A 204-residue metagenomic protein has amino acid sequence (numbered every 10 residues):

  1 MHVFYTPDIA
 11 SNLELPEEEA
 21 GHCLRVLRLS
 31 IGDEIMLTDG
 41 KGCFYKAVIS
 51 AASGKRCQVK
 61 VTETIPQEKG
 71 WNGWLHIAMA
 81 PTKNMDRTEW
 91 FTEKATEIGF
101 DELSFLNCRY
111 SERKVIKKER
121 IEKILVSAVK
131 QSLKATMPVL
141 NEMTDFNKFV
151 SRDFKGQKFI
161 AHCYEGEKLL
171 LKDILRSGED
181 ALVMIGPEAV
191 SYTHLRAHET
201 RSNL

Functional and structural regions predicted by a protein language model:
M1-Q67: N-terminal positively charged helical leader segments and presequences
S11, I31-D33, C43-Y45, K55-C57 (+5 more regions): A generic structural signal for short beta-strands and their flanking turns/coil linkers
E34, E188-Y192: Gly/Ser/Thr-rich beta-alpha loop segments that engage phosphate groups in nucleotides
E68-I160: RNA substrate-binding interface of SAM-dependent RNA methyltransferases
I160-A189: Active-site/ligand-binding-proximal alpha/beta "capping" segment
T193-T200: Conserved small/polar residues in nucleotide/adenosyl-binding loops
